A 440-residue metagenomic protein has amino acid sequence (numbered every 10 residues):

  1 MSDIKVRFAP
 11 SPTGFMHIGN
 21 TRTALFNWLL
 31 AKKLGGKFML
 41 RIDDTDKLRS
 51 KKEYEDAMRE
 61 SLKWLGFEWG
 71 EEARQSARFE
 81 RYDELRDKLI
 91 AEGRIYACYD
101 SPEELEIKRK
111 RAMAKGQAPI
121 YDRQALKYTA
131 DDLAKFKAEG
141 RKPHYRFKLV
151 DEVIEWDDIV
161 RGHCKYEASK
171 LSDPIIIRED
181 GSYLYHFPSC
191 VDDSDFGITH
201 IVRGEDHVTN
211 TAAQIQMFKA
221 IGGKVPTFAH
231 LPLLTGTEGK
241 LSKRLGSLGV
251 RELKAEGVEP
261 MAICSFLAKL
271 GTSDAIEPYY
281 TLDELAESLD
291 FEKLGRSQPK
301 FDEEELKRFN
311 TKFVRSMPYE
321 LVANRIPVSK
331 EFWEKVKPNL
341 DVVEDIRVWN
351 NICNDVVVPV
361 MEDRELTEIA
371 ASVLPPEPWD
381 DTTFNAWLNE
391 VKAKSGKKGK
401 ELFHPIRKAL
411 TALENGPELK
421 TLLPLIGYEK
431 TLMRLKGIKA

Functional and structural regions predicted by a protein language model:
M1-Q117, N210-G223: N-terminal Rossmann-like or analogous alpha/beta NTP/dinucleotide-binding catalytic cores that position adenine
S2-R7, V250, D283-D290, A323-R325 (+1 more regions): Short amphipathic alpha-helical segments and their helix-coil junctions
F8-P12, I42-D44, V191, D195 (+2 more regions): Short, histidine-centered active-site or binding-site loop motifs used for metal coordination, general acid-base
P10-M16, I201, E390-G396: A short glycine/serine-rich beta->alpha loop
N27, M58, L89, G93 (+8 more regions): Residue-level signal for inorganic ion chemistry
A97, S101-H230, T235-L241, G249-E252 (+1 more regions): Active-site cores that bind ATP or allylic diphosphates and position pyrophosphate for catalysis
T209, I221-P359, T411-A440: Catalytic adenosine-cofactor/nucleotide-binding cores of aminoacyl-tRNA synthetases and other
E362-L410, E414: C-terminal accessory/binding modules appended to enzymatic or scaffolding proteins
